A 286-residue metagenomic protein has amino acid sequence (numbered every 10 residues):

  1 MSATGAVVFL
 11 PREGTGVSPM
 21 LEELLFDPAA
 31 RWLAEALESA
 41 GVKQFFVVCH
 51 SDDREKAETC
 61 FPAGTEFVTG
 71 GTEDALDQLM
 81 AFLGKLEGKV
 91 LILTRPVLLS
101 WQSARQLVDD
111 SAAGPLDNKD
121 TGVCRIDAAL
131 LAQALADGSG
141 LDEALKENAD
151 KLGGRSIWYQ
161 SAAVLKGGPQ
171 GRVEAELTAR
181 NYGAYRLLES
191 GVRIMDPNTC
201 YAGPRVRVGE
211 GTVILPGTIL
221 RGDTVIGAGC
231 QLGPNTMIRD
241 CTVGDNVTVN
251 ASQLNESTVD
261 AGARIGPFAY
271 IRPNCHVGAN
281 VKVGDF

Functional and structural regions predicted by a protein language model:
M1-E73: N-terminal glycine-rich phosphate-binding loop and ensuing alpha1 helix
G5-P11, V47-V48, A113-N118, I194-M195 (+1 more regions): Short hydrophobic beta-strand segments
A30, L93-P96, I214: Residue-level signal for inorganic ion chemistry
E55-I126: Conserved beta-loop-beta/alpha segment of the NTase-like Rossmann-fold superfamily that binds/positions NTPs
T65-F67, G154-S156, V192-I194: Generic structural signal for residues in well-ordered beta-strands
L99-S111, P115-R186: Catalytic-core segments of class I nucleotidyltransferases/pyrophosphorylases that form NMP-activated intermediates
R193-F286: Structural signal for interior beta-strand "rungs" in well-ordered beta-sheet cores of soluble enzyme domains
